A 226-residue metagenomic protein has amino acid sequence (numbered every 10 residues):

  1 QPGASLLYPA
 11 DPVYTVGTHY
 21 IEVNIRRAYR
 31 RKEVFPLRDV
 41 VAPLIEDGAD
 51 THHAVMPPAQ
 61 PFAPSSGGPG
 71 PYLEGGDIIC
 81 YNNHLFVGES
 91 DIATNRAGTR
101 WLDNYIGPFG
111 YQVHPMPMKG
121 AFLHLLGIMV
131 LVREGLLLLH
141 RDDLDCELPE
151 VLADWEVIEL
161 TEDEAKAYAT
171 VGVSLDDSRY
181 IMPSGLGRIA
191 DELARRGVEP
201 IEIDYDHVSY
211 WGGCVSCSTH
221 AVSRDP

Functional and structural regions predicted by a protein language model:
Q1-P226: The feature marks the mature, well-folded catalytic cores of soluble enzymes
